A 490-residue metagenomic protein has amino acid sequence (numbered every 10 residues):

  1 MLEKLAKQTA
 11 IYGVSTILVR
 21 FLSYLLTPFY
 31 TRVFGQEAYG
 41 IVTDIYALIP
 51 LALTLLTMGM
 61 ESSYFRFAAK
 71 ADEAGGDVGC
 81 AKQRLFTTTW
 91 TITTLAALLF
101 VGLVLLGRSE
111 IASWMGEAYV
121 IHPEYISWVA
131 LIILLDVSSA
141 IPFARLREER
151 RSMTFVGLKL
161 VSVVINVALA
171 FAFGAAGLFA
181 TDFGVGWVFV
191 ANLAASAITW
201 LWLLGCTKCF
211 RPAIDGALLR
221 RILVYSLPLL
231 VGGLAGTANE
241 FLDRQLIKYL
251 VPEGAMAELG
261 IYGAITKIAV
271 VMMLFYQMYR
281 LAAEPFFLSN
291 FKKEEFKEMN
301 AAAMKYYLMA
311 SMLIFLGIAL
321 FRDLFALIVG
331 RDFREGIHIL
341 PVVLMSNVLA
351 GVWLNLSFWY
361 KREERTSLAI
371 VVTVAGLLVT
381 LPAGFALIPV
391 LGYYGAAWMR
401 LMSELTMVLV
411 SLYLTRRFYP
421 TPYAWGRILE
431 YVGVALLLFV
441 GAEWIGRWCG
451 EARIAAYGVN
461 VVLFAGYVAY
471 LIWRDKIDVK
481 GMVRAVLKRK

Functional and structural regions predicted by a protein language model:
M1-L5, T181, V185-V188, L201-E240 (+4 more regions): Interhelical loop/hinge segments that connect adjacent transmembrane helices in multipass membrane
M1-Y24, C80-Q83, T87, M153 (+3 more regions): N-terminal membrane topogenesis motif
K4-F65, A97-G107, I132, N166-V167 (+3 more regions): Signature of the first transmembrane helix
K7-V19, I45, T57-S109, E124-S127 (+4 more regions): Membrane-water interface segments that mark the loop-to-transmembrane alpha-helix transition
Q8-S23, S162, V188-L203, G216-S289 (+3 more regions): Transmembrane helical elements of multi-pass membrane transporters/channels
A69-W90, I261-V374: Specific pore-lining/lateral-gate transmembrane helices of multi-pass inner-membrane transport and insertion machines
S127, V156-K208, G232, T266 (+3 more regions): Hydrophobic alpha-helical transmembrane segments
E443-K490: Membrane-proximal transmembrane or re-entrant/amphipathic helices at the cytosolic face
